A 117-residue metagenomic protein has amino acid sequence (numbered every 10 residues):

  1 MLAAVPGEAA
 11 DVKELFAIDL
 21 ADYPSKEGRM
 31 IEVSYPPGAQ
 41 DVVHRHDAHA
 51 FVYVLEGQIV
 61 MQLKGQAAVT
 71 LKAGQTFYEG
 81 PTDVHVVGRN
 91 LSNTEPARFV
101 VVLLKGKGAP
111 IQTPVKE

Functional and structural regions predicted by a protein language model:
V5-A9: Sec/Tat signal peptide C-region and signal peptidase I cleavage site
K13, A17-S25, Y35-P36, G65-T82: Short acidic-glycine-tyrosine-enriched beta hairpin
P24-S25, R45, Y53, T70 (+1 more regions): Extracellular/periplasmic catalytic domains that process cell-envelope and extracellular macromolecules
S25-M30, H49, Q66, T82 (+1 more regions): Extracytoplasmic
Q40-V42, V60, F77-N90: Histidine-centered metal-chelating micro-motifs
H46-G65, A73-Q75: Glycine- and acidic-residue-biased ligand/ion/polar-headgroup-sensing regions
A68, D83-A109: Ligand-binding loop in jelly-roll beta-barrel domains
G108-E117: Short, low-complexity, Pro/Ser/Thr/Gly-rich segments in the mature regions of secreted, periplasmic
